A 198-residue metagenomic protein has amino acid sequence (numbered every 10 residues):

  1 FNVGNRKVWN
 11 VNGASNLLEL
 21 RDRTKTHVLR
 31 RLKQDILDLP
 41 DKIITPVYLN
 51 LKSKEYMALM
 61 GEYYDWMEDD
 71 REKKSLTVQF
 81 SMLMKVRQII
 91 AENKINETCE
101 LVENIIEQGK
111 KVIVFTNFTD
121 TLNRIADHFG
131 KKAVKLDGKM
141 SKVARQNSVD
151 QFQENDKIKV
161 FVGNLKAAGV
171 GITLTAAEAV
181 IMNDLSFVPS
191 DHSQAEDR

Functional and structural regions predicted by a protein language model:
F1-K110: Inter-lobe coupling linker of SF2 helicases/translocases
K42-I44, K131-K132, A176-A179: Short glycine-/polar-rich loops that comprise or flank the Walker A/P-loop and associated switch/sensor motifs
A58, T121-I125, D191: Phosphate- and divalent-cation-binding pockets in alpha/beta enzyme and binding domains that engage nucleotide-derived
N93, D120, V143, G169 (+1 more regions): Short alpha-helical
C99, R124-K132, R198: Alpha-helical structural signal in soluble globular domains
K111-F115, N123, G130-A168: Conserved helicase ATPase core of P-loop NTP-dependent helicases/translocases
I172-L185: A short beta-strand element within the Helicase C-terminal
V188-R198: Conserved SF2 helicase motif VI
